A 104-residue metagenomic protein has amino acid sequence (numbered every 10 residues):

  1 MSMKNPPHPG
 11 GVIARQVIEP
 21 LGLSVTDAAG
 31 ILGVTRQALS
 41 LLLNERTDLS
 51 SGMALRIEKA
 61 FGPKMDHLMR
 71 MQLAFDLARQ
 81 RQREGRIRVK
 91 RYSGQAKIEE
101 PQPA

Functional and structural regions predicted by a protein language model:
M1-L23, R70: A short, Lys/Arg-rich alpha-helix, primarily the initiator
G22-L41: Short alpha-helical DNA-recognition segment
G33, N44-R46, L73: Residue-level detection of the helix-turn-helix DNA-binding "recognition helix"
L41, L55, R70: DNA-binding alpha-helical recognition surfaces that contact promoter or target DNA
R46-K59: Short, basic-rich loop-to-helix N-cap that marks the start of a DNA-contacting helix
K59-L73: K/E-rich alpha-helical interaction surfaces of small helical-bundle regulatory domains
M69-A104: Short, charged recognition helix plus adjacent turn of helix-turn-helix-like nucleic-acid-binding domains
